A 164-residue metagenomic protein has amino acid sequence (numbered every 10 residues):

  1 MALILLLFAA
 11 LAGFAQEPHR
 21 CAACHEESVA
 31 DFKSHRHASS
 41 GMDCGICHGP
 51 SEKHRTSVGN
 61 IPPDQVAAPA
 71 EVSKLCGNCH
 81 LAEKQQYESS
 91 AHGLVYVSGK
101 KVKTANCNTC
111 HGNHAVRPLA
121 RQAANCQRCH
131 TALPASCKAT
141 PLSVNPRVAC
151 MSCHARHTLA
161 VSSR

Functional and structural regions predicted by a protein language model:
M1-A12: Bacterial N-terminal signal peptides
G13-R164: Short sequence/structural segments immediately N-terminal
